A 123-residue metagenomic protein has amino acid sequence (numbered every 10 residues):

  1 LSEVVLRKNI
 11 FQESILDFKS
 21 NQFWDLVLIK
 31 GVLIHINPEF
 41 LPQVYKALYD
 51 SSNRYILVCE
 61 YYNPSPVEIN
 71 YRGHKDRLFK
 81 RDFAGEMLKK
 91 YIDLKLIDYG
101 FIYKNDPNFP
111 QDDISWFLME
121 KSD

Functional and structural regions predicted by a protein language model:
L1-Q22, I36-D123: Class I (Rossmann-like) S-adenosyl-L-methionine-dependent methyltransferase catalytic domain, capturing the SAM-binding
D25: Polar, enzyme-active/binding microenvironments
L28: A conserved beta-strand element that flanks and buttresses the S-adenosyl-L-methionine
